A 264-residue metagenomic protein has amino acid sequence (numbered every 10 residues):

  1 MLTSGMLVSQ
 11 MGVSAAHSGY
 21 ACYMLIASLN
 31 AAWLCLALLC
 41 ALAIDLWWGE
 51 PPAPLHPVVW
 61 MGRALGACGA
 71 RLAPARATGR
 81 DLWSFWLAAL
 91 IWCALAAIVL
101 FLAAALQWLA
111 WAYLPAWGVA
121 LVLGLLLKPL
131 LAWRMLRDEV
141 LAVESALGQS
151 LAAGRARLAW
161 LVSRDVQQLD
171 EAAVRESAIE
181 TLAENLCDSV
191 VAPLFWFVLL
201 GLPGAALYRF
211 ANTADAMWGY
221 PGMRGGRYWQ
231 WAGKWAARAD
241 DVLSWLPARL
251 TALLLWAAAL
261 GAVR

Functional and structural regions predicted by a protein language model:
L2-Q10: Extreme N-terminal basic, low-complexity initiation segments that serve as generic localization/processing leaders
G12, S18-A21: N-terminal polybasic/positive-inside topogenic patches
S14-A15, L200: Alpha-helical protein-protein interaction elements
C22-L207, A211, G219-R264: Hydrophobic alpha-helical transmembrane segments
A216: Solvent-exposed interhelical
